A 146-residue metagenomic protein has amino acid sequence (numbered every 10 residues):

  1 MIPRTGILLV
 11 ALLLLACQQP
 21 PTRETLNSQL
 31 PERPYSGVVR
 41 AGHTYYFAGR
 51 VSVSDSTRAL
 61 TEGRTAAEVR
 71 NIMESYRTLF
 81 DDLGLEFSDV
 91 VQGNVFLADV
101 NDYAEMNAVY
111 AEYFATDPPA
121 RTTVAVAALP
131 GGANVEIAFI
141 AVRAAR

Functional and structural regions predicted by a protein language model:
M1-I2: N-terminal secretory signal peptides that target proteins for export/translocation
T5-E74, T78-V91, L97-R146: N-terminal presequence-like segments and the immediate start of the first folded domain
